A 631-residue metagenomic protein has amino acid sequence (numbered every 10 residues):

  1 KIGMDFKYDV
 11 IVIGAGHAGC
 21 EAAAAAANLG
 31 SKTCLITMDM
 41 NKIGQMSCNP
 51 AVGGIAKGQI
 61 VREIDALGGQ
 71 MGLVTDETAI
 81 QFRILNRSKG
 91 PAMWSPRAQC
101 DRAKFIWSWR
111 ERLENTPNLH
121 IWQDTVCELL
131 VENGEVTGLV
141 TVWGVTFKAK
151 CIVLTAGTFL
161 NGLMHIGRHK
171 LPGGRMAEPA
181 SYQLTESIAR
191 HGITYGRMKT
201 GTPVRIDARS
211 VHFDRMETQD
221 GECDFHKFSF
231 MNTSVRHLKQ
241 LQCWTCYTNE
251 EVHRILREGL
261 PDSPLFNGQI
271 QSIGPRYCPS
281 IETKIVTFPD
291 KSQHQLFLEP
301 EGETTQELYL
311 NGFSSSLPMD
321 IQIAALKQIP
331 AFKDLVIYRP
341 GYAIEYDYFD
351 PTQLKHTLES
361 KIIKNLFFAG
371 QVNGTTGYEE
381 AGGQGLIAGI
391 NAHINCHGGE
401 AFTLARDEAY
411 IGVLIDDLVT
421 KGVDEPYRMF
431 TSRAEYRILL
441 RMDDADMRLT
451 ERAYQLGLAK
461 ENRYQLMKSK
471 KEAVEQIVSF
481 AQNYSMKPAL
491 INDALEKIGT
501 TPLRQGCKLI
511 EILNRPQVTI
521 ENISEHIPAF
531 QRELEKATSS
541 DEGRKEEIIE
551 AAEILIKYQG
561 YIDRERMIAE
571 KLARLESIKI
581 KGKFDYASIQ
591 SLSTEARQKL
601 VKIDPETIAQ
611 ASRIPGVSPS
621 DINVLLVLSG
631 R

Functional and structural regions predicted by a protein language model:
D5-A18: Beta1/beta-strand and adjacent pyrophosphate-binding region of the FAD-binding site in flavoprotein oxidoreductases
K7, A24-E128, W143, T155-R175 (+4 more regions): Conserved N-terminal/central alpha/beta ligand/cofactor-binding core
I13, T146-G157: Short hydrophobic core segments
K57, E186-I323, I411, T420-Q505 (+2 more regions): An anion/pyrophosphate-binding glycine-rich loop and adjacent beta-alpha core in soluble alpha-beta enzymes
L130-T146: Conserved beta-strand-loop-beta-strand element in the redox core of flavoprotein oxidoreductases
Y309-T375, T403-D416, K545-K599, D604: A glycine-rich dinucleotide-binding beta-alpha-beta segment and adjacent secondary-structure elements that constitute
A381-F402: Internal hydrophobic alpha-helix adjacent to the cofactor/substrate pocket in enzyme cavities
R433, T450-N623, V627-R631: Extended, charge-enriched "interface" segments that sit outside catalytic cores
